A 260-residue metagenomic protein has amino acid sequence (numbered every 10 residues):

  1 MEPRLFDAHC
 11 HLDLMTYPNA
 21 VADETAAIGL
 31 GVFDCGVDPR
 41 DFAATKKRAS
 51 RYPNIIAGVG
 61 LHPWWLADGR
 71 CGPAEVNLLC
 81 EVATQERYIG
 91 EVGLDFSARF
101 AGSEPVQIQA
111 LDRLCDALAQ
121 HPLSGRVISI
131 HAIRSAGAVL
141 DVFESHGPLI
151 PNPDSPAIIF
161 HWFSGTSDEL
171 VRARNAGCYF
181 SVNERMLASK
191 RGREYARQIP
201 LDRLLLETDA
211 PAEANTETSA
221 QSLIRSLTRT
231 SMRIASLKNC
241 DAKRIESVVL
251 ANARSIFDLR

Functional and structural regions predicted by a protein language model:
M1-R260: Mid-domain alpha/beta scaffold segments of enzyme catalytic cores
